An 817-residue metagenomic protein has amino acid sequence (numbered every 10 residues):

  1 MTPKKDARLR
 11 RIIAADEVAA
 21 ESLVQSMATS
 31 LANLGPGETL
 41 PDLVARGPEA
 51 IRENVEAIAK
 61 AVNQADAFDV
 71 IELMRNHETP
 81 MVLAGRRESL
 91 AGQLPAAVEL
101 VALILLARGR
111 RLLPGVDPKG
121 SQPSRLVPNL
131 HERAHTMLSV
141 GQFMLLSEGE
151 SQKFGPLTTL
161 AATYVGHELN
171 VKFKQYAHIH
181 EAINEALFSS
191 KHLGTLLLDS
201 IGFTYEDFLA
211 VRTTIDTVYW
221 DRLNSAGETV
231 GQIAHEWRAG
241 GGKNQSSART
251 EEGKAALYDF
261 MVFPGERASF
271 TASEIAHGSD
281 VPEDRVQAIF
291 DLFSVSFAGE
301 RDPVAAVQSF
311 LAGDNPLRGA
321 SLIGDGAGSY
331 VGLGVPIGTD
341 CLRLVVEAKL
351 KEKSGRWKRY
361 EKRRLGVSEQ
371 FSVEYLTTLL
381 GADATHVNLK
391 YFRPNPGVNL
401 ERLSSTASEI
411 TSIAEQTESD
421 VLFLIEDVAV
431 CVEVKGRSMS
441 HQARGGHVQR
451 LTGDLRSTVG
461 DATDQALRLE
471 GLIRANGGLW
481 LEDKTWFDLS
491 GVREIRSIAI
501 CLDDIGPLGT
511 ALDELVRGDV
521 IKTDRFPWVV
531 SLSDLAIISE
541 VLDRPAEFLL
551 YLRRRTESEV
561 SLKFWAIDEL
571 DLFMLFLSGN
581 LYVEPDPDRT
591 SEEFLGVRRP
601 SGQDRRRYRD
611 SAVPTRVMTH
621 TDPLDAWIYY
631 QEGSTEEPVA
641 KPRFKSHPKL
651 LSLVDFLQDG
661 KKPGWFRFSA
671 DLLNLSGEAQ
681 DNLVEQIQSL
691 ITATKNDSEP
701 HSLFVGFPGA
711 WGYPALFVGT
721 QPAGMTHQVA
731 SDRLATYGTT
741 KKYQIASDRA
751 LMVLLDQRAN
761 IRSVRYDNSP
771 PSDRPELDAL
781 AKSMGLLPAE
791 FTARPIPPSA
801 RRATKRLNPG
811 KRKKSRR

Functional and structural regions predicted by a protein language model:
M1-G381, L389, R393-S404, T411-S412 (+3 more regions): Acidic, metal-dependent phosphodiester-chemistry machinery of nucleic-acid enzymes
L365, E369, A414-E415, L455 (+2 more regions): Active-site-proximal structural scaffolding
H386: Conserved S-adenosyl-L-methionine
T406, Q442-R444, W480: Basic, glycine-/proline-tolerant helical and adjacent loop/strand elements that line or dock onto nucleic-acid
E415, F423-C431, K435-H441, V705-A715: Active-site beta-strand-loop-beta-strand hairpin of nuclease catalytic cores that positions key catalytic residues
D420: Cell-envelope/extracellular polymer assembly enzymes that use nucleotide-activated donors
R437-I473, G724-Y737: Mg2+/Mn2+-dependent nuclease catalytic core
